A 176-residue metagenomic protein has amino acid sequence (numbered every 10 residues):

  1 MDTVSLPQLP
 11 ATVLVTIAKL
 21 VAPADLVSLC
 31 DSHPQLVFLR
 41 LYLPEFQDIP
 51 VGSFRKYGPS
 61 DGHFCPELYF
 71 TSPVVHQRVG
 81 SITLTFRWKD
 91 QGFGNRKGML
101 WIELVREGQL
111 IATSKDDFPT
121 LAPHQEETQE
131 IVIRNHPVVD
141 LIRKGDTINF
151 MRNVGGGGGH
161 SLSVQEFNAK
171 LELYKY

Functional and structural regions predicted by a protein language model:
M1-Y42: N-terminal Skp1-binding subsegment of the F-box domain
P34-L36, K89, E107-Q109, G155-G156 (+1 more regions): Conserved beta-strand elements of beta-rich interaction domains across eukaryotes, especially beta-propellers
V37-M99: Solvent-exposed, flexible loop/coil segments flanking beta-strands in beta-rich domains
L68-R78, H136-I142, Y176: Extracellular and analogous surface-interaction loops
T83-L84, G98-E103, R143, T147-Y176: Exposed low-complexity, polar/acidic, P/S/T/G-rich flexible segments that act as propeptides, protease-susceptible
R96-I133: Terminal beta-strand-rich extracellular "head" domains that mediate receptor/glycan or other ligand binding
H124-T128, L141-T147: Glycine-centered loop/turn motifs
E130-D140, G156-G157: Signal that preferentially marks extracellular ectodomain short beta-strand elements of beta-sandwich modules
